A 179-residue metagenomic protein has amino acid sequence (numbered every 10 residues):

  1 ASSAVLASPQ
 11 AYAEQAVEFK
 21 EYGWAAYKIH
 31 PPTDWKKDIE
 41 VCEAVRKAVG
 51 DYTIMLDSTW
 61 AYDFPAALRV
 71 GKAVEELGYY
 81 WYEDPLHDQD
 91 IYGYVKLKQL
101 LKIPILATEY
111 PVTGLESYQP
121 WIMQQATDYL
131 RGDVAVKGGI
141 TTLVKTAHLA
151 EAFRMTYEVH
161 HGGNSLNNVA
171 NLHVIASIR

Functional and structural regions predicted by a protein language model:
A1-A4, A25-I29, I54-S58, Y82-E83 (+3 more regions): Hydrophobic faces of well-ordered beta-strands that scaffold small-molecule active sites in alpha/beta enzyme cores
A1-I54, T59-L68, K72-E76: N-terminal capping/lid subdomain adjacent to the active-site entrance of alpha/beta enzymes
A4-A7, P31-D38, S58-A66, E83-D90 (+3 more regions): Short, small-residue-enriched loops and turns at beta-alpha junctions that line or gate enzyme active sites
Y27, V45, D57, Y82 (+3 more regions): Conserved, mostly hydrophobic/aromatic
K72, G78, H87-R179: Shared catalytic-loop signature of beta/alpha-barrel
